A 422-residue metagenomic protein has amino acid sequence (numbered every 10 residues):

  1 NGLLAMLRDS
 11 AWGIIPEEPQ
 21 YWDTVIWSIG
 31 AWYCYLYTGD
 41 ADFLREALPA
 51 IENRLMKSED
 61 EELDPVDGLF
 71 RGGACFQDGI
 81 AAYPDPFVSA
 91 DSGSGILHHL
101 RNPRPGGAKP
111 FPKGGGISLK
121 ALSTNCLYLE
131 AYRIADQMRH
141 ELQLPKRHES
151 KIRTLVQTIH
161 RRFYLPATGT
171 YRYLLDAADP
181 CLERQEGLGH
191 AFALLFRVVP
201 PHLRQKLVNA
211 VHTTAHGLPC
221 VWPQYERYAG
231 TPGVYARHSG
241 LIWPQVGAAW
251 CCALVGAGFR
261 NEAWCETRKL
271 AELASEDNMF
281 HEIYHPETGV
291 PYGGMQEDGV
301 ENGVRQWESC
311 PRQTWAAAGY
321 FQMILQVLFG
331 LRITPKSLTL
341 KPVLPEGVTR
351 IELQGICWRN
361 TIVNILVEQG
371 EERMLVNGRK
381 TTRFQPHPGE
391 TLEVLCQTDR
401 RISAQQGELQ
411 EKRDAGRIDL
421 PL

Functional and structural regions predicted by a protein language model:
N1-E18, D64-L119, V156-P244, R268-V304 (+4 more regions): Extended glycan-interaction surfaces of carbohydrate-active proteins
N1-L3, A41-E59, L127, A131 (+5 more regions): Extended, well-ordered alpha-helical scaffold segments
N1-R101, A121-L129, L241-A263, T267 (+2 more regions): Aromatic-rich carbohydrate-recognition surfaces in CAZymes
G30, I134, G189-F192, A249: A general alpha-helix detector
D64-D67, Q137-K146, F163-T168, G330: Surface-exposed helix-capping loop/turn segments at secondary-structure junctions
G116-E130, L144-R147, K151, Q185 (+1 more regions): Short, contiguous, pocket-lining structural segments that sit at or immediately flank catalytic/ligand-binding sites
A236, A249, A253-L422: Non-catalytic C-terminal accessory modules of carbohydrate-active enzymes
